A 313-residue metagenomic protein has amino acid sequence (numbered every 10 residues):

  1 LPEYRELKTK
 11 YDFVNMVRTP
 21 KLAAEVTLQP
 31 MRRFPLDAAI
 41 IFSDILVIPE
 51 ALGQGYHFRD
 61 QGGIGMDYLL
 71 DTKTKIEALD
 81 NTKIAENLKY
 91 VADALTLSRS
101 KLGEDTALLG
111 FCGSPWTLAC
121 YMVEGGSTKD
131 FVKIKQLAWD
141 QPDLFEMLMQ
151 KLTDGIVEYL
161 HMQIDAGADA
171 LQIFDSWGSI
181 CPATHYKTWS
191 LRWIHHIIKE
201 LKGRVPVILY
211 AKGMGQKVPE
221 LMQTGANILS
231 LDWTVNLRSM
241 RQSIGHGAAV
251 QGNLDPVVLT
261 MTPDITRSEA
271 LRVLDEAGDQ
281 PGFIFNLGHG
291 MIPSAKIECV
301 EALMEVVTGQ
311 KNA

Functional and structural regions predicted by a protein language model:
L1-Q54, F58, I64, H196 (+3 more regions): N-terminal basic, low-complexity leaders that serve as flexible interaction/assembly modules and, when applicable, as
P2, N87-A313: Active-site loop segments of alpha/beta catalytic cores
R5-V17, K73-I84, M222: Short, basic, glycine/proline-bearing loop/turn elements
T19, D71-A78, D130, T262: Intrinsic-disorder/low-complexity, polar/charged segments
A38, D67, A107: Short, flexible active-site-proximal loops enriched in glycine and acidic residues
A38-D60, L70, E77-I84, C112 (+2 more regions): Glycine-rich, proline-tolerant flexible connector loops at the mouths of alpha/beta enzymes
Q54-L69, Y121-I134: Short, flexible, mixed-charge acidic loops at enzyme active sites
Q61-K101: A gly/proline- and charged-residue-enriched helix-loop-helix capping module
